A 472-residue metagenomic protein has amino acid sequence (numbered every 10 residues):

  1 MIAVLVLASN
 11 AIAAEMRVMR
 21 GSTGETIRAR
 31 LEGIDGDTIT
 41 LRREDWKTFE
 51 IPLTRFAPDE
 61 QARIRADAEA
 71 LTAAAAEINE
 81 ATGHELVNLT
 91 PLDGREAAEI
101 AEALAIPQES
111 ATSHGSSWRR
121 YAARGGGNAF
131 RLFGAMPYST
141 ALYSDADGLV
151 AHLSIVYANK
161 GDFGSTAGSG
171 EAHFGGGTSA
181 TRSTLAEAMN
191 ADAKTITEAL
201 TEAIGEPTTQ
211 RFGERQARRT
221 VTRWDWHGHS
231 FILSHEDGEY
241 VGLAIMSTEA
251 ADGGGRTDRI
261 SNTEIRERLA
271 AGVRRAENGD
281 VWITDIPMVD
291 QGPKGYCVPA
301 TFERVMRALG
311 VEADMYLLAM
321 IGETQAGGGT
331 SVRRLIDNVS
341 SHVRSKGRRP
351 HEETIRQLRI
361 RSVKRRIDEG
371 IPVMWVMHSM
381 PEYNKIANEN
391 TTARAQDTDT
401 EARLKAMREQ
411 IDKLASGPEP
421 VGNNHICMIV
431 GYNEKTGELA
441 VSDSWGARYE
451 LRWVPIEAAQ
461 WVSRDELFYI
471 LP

Functional and structural regions predicted by a protein language model:
M1-A8: Bacterial N-terminal signal peptides
I12-V87: Compositionally biased alpha-helical segments
R20-R28, K194, G417-M428: Short coil-to-beta-strand transition motifs
E50, T181-N190, I283-K294, R304-V305 (+4 more regions): Second-shell loop/turn segments in exported
A74-N88, E102-D192, T209-R268: Amphipathic N-proximal alpha-helical interface segments
E77-D93, E99-I100, P107-E109, G213 (+3 more regions): Active-site-adjacent structural segments surrounding the nucleophilic cysteine of cysteine proteases and isopeptidases
G242-D258, N262-V281, T400-I426, V430-P472: Noncatalytic regulatory segments and standalone regulatory/sensor domains
G329-I426, V430-E434: Predominantly the structural core of cysteine protease catalytic domains
